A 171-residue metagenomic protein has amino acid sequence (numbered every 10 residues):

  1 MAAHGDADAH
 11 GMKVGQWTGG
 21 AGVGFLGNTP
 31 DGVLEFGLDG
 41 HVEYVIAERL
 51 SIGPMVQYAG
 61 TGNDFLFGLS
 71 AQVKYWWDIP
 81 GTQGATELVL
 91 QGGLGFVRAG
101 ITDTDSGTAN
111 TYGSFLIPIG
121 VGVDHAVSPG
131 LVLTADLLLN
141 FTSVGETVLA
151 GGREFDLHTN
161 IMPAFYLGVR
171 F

Functional and structural regions predicted by a protein language model:
M1-V14: Cleavable N-terminal export/targeting peptides
H10-K13, P30-G32, H41-V45, G60-G62 (+1 more regions): Short secondary-structure boundary/capping segments within folded domains
V14-G20, G68-S70: Detector for outer-membrane/organellar transmembrane beta-barrel domains, recognizing the amphipathic beta-strand
G24-D39, M55, G107-Y112, R153: Surface-exposed strand-loop-strand hairpins of Gram-negative outer-membrane beta-barrel proteins
H41-L131, P163-F171: Gram-negative (and chloroplast) outer-membrane scaffold detector with strong preference for beta-barrel transmembrane
H125, F141-S143: A beta-strand edge to alpha-helix "cap/lid" segment located at domain peripheries
D136-L139: Internal, hydrophobic beta-strand segments that form the core of beta-sheet-rich folds
G145-D156: A short acidic/glycine-rich loop-to-helix N-cap element
